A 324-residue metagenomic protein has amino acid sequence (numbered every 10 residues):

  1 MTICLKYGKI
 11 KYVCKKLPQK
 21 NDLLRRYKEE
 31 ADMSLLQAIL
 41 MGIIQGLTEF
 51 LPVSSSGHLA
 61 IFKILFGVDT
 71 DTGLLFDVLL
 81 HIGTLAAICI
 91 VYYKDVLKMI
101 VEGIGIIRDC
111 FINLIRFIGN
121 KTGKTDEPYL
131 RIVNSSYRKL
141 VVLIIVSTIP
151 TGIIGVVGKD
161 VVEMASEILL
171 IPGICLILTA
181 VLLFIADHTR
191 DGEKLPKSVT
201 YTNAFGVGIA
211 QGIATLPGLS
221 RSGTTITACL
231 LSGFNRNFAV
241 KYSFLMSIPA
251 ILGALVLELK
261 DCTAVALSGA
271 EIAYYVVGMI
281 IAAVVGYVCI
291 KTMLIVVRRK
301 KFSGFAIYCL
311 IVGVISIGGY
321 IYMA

Functional and structural regions predicted by a protein language model:
L5-K11, K15-P18, D22-A324: Multi-pass membrane proteins that catalyze or facilitate reactions on polyprenyl-/lipid-phosphate substrates and their
